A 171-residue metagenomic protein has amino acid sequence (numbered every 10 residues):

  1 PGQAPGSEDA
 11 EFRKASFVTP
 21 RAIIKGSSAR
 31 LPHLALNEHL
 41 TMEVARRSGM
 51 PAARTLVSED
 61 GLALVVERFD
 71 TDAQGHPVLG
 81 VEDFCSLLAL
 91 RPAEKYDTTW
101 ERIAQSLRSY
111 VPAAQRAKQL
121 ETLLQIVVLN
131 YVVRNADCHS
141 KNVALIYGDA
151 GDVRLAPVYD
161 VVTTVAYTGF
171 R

Functional and structural regions predicted by a protein language model:
P1-D97: Conserved ATP-binding subdomain of kinase catalytic cores across diverse folds
R30-R46, T99-Y167: Conserved kinase catalytic-core segment
G169-R171: Short beta-alpha connecting loops at secondary-structure transitions that line or flank enzyme active sites
